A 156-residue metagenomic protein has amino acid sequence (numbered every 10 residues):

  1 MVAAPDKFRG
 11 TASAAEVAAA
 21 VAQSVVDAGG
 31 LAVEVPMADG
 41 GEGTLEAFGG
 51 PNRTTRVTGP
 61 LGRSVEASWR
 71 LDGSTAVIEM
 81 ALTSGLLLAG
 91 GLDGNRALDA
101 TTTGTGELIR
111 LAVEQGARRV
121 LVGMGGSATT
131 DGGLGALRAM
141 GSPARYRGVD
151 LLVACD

Functional and structural regions predicted by a protein language model:
M1-C155: N-terminal loops that bind phosphate or other acidic moieties and the adjacent beta-alpha structural core
